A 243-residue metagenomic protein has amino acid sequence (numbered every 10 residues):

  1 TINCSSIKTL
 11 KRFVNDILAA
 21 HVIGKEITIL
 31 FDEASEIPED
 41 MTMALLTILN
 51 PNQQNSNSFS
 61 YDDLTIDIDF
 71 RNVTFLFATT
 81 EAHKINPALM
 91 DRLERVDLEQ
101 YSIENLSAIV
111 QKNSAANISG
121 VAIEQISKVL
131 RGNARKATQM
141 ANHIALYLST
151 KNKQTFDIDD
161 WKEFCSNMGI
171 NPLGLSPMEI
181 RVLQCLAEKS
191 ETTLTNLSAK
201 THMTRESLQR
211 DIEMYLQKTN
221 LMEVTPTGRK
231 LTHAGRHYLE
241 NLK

Functional and structural regions predicted by a protein language model:
T1-I27: Short glycine-rich substrate-engagement loop in P-loop NTPases that contacts/grips substrate
C4, T80, E94-L106: Conserved AAA+ ATPase "SRH/arginine-finger" region at the nucleotide-binding site
H21-P51: Conserved P-loop NTPase "ATPase switch" module shared by AAA+ and STAND
E39-N72: Conserved catalytic/switch belt of AAA+ P-loop NTPases
M43-L46, T80-E94: Short regulatory helix/loop adjacent to the ATP-binding pocket of P-loop NTPases
I123, A141, L146-N171, E179 (+2 more regions): Conserved C-terminal helix/linker of AAA+ ATPases
E124-V129, R135-T150, R181-Q184, E213-M214: C-terminal helical "lid" of AAA+/P-loop NTPase domains
E188-K243: Terminal-proximal interaction/regulatory segments of ATP-powered molecular machines
